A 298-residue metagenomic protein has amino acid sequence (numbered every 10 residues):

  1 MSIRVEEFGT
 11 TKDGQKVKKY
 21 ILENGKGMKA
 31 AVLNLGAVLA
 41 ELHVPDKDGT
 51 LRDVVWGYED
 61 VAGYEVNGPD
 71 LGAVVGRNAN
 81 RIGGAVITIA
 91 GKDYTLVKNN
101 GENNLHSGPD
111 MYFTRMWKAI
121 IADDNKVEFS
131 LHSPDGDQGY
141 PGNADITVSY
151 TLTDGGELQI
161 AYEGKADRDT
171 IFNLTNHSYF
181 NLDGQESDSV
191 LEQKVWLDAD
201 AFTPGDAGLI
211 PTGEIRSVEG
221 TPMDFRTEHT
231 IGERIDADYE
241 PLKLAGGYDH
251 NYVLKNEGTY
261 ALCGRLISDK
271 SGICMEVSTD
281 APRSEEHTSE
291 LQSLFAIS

Functional and structural regions predicted by a protein language model:
M1-S289, S293, S298: An exposed, glycine/acidic-rich loop-and-rim segment of catalytic or binding clefts
